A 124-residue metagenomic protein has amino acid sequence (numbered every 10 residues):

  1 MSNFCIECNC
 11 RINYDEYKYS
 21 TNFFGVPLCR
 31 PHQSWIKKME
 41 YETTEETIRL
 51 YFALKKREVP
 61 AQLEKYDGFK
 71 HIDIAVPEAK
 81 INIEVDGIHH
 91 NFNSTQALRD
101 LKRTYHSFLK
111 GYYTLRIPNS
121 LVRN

Functional and structural regions predicted by a protein language model:
M1-Y17, T21-N124: Nucleic-acid endo/exonuclease domains
